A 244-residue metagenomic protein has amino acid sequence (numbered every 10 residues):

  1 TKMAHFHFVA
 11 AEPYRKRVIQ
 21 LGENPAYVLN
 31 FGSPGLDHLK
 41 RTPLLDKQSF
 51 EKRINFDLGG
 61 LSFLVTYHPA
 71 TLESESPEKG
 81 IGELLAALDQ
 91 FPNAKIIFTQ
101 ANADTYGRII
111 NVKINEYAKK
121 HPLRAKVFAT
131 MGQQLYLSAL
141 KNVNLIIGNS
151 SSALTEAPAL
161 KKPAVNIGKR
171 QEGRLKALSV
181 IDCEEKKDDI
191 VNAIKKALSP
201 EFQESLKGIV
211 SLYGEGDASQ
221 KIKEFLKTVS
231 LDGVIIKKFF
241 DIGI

Functional and structural regions predicted by a protein language model:
T1-I244: Nucleotide-activated sugar donor-binding and catalytic core shared by glycosyltransferases and related lipid-linked
